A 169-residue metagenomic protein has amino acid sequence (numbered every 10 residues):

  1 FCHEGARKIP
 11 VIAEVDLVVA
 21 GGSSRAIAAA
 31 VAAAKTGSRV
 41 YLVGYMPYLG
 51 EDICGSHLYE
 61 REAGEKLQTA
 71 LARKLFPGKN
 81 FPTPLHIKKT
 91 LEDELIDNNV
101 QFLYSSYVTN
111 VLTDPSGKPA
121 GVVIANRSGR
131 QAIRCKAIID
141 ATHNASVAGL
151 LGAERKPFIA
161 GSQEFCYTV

Functional and structural regions predicted by a protein language model:
F1-R7: A short, compositionally biased domain-edge/stem linker segment
A6, I12-E14, A32, S38-R39 (+4 more regions): Conserved N-terminal/central alpha/beta ligand/cofactor-binding core
I9-R25: Beta1/beta-strand and adjacent pyrophosphate-binding region of the FAD-binding site in flavoprotein oxidoreductases
A13-V15, S128-A137: Core beta-strand elements of the Rossmann-like FAD/NAD(P) dinucleotide-binding domain in flavoenzyme oxidoreductases
S24-A26, P47-L49, E60, T109-N110 (+3 more regions): Solvent-exposed loop/turn segments at secondary-structure junctions within structured extracellular/periplasmic domains
R25, A29-A34: Small-residue (primarily alanine) positions within well-ordered alpha-helices, especially packing/interaction faces
G121-A125: Short beta-strand segments that buttress and anchor functional surface loops
D140-V169: Glycine-rich loop(s) and the adjacent beta-strand/alpha-helix scaffold that form part
